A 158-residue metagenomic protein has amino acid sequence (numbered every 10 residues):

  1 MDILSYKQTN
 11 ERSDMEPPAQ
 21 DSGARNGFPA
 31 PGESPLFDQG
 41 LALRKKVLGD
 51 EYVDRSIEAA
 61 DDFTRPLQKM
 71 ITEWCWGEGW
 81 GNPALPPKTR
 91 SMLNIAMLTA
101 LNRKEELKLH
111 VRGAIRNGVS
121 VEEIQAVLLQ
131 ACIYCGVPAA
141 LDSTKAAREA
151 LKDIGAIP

Functional and structural regions predicted by a protein language model:
D2-K88, R116, D142-P158: Acidic, glycine/proline-rich low-complexity segments that act as flexible tails and inter-domain linkers
E51, K104, P138: Gly/Ser/Thr-rich beta-alpha loop segments that engage phosphate groups in nucleotides
I71-C75, M92-T99, V127-C132: Short alpha-helical scaffolding segments that buttress acidic/His motifs in well-ordered protein cores
P86-M92, V121-A126: Alpha-helical scaffolds flanking conserved acidic
A100-Q125: Mid-chain, well-packed structural core segment of small domains
R112, L129-C132, R148: Short amphipathic alpha-helical surface patches that mediate protein-protein
Q130, V137-L141: Substrate/cofactor-recognition hotspot
